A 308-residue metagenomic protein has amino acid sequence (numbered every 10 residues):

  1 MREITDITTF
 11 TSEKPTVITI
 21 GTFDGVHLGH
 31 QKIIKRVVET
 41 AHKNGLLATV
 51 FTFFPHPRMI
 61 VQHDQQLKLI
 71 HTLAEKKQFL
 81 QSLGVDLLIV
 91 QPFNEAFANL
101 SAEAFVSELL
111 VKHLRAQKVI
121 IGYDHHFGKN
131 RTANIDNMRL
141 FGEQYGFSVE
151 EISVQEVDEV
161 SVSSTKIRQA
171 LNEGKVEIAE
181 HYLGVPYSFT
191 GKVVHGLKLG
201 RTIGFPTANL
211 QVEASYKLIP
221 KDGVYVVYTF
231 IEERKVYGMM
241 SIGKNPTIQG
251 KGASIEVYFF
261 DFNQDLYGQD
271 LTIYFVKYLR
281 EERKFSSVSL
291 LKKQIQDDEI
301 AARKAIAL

Functional and structural regions predicted by a protein language model:
R2-T9: Short acidic-hydrophobic, aromatic-tinged amphipathic segments that line or gate anion-handling sites
T9-T72: N-terminal catalytic cores of NTP/NDP-binding nucleotidyl/phosphoryl-transfer enzymes
H27, L80, V119, A179 (+2 more regions): Residue-level signal for inorganic ion chemistry
M59-Y123, F127-Y145: N-terminal Rossmann-like or analogous alpha/beta NTP/dinucleotide-binding catalytic cores that position adenine
G142-M239: Glycine-rich, Lys/Arg-enriched anion-binding loops that position phosphate/diphosphate groups for phosphoryl
G196-L308: Phosphate/ribose-recognition catalytic cores of enzymes acting on nucleotide-derived substrates
